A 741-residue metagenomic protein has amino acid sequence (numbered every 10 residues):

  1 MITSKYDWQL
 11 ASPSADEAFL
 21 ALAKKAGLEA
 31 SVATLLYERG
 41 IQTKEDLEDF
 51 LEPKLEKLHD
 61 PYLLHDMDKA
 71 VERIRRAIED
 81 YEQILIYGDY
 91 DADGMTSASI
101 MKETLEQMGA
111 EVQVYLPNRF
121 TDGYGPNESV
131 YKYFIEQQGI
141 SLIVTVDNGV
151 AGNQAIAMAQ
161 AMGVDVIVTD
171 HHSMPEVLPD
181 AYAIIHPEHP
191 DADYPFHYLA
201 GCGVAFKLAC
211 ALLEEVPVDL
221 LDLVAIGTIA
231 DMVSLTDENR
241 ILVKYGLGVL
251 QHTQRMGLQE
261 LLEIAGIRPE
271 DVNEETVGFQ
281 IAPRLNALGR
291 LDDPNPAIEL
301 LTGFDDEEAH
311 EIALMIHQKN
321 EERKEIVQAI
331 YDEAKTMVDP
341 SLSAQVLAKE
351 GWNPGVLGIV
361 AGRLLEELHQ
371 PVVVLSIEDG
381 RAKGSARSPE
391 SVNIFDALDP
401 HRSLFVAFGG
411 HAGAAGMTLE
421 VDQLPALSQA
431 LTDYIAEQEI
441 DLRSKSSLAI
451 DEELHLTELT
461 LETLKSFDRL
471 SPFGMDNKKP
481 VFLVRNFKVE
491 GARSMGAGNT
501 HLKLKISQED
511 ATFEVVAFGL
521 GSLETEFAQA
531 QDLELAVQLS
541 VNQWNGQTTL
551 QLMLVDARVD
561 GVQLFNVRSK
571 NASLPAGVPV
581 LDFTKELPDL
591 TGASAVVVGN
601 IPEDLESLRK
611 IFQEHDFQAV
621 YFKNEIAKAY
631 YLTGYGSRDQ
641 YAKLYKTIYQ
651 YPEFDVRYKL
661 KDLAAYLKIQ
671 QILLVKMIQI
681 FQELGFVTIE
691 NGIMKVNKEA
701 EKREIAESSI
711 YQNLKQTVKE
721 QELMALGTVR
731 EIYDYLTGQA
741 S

Functional and structural regions predicted by a protein language model:
M1-L22, A30, T717-S741: Extreme N-terminal flexible tails
I2, P13-L142, M162, D180 (+2 more regions): Hydrophobic helix-and-loop "lid/oligomerization" segment in the mid-to-C-terminal part of catalytic domains
Y87, S141-N148, A595-N600: Acidic beta-strand-to-loop metal/phosphate-binding motif
D89-Y90, P117-F120, N148-G149, H171-M174 (+6 more regions): Short, ordered loop/turn segments at secondary-structure junctions
E106, R240-V327, Y331, S388-N393 (+2 more regions): Acidic, two-metal ion nucleic-acid-processing modules in DNA metabolism proteins
K132-C202, F206-A211, T236: Active-site cavity-forming subdomains of large catalytic enzyme subunits
Q154-M158, Q345, V360, S607-E614: A short acidic, amphipathic alpha-helical/loop segment
D180-A230, E606, K610-E614, A619-E625 (+1 more regions): Short alpha-helices
